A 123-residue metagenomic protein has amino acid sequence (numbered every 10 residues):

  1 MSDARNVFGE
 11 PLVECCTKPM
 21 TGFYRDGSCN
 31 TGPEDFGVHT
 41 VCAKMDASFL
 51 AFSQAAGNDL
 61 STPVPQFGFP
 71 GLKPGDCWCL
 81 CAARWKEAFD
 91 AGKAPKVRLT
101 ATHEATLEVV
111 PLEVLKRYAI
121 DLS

Functional and structural regions predicted by a protein language model:
M1-S48, I120-D121: Extended boundary segments
K44-D59: Short, basic/aromatic beta-hairpin or loop at an interaction surface
S61-G68: Short alpha-helix capping/helix-loop boundary micro-motifs
W85-E108: Short, compositionally biased
E104-S123: Glycine- and charge-enriched low-complexity intrinsically disordered segments
